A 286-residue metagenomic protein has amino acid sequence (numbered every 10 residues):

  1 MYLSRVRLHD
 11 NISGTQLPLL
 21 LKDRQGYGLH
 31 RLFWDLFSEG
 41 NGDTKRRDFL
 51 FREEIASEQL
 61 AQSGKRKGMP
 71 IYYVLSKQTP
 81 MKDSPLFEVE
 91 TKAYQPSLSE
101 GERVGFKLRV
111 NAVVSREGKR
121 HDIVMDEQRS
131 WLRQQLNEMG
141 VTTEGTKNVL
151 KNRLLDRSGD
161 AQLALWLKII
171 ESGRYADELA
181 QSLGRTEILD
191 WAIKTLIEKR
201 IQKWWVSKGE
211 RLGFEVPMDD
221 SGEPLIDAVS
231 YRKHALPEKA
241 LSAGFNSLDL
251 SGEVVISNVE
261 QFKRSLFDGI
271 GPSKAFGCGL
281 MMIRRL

Functional and structural regions predicted by a protein language model:
M1-L286: RNA-interacting cores
